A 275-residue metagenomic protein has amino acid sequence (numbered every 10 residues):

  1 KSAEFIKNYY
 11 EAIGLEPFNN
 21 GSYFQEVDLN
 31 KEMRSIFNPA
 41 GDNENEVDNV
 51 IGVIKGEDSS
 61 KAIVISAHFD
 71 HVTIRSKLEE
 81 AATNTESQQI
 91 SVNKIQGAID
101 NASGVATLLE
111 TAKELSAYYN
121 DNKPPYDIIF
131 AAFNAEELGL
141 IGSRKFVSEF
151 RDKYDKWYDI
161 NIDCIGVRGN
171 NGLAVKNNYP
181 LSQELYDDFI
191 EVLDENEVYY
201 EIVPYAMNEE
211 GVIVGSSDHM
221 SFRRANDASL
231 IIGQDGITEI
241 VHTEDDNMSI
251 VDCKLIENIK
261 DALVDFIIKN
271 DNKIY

Functional and structural regions predicted by a protein language model:
K1, I36-G41, I90-N101, I128 (+4 more regions): Second-shell loop/turn segments in exported
K1-A12, S22, S103-E110, E114 (+7 more regions): Extracytoplasmic/secreted proteins, especially bacterial periplasmic and envelope-associated proteins
K1-I54: A non-catalytic alpha/beta surface segment that caps or lines the substrate-entry region of metallo-dependent hydrolase
S2, P17, M33-R34, E57-S59 (+6 more regions): Solvent-exposed loop/turn segments at secondary-structure junctions within structured extracellular/periplasmic domains
E11, G52, I65-G139, L263: Alpha-helical metal-binding/catalytic segments enriched in His/Glu/Asp
Q25, I51-V53, A62-S66, I129-A132 (+8 more regions): Structural recognition of the beta-strand scaffold that forms the well-ordered cores of secreted hydrolase catalytic
F133-I231: Metal-dependent peptidase/peptidase-like ectodomains
I237-Y275: His/Asp/Glu-rich mid-to-C-terminal helical/loop segments that flank catalytic regions of hydrolases
